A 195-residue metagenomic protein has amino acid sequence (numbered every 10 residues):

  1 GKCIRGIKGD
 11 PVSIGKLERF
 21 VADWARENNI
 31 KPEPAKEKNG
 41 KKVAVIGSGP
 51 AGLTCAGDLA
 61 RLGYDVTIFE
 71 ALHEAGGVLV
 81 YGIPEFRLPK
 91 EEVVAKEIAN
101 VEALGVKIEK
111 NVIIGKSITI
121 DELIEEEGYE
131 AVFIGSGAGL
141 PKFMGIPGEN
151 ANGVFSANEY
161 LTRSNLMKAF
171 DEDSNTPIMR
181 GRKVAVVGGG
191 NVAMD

Functional and structural regions predicted by a protein language model:
G1-W24: Iron-sulfur (Fe-S) cluster-binding segments and ferredoxin-like electron-carrier domains, especially [2Fe-2S]
P11-V12, G82-E109, E149-S164: N-terminal glycine-rich dinucleotide-binding loop that anchors FAD/FMN and/or NAD(P) in oxidoreductases
A22-V43: Long, charged amphipathic helices and adjacent flexible linkers at domain junctions
V45-F69, K110-I124, S136, L140-K142 (+1 more regions): Rossmann-like dinucleotide/flavin-binding elements
G57-D58, V80-Y81, M144-G148: Short amphipathic alpha-helical segments
Y64-V80: Glycine-rich FAD pyrophosphate-binding loop
Y129-E130: Local beta-strand N-terminus motif with an aromatic residue
F133: N-terminal Rossmann-like NAD(P) cofactor-binding module of classical short-chain dehydrogenase/reductase
